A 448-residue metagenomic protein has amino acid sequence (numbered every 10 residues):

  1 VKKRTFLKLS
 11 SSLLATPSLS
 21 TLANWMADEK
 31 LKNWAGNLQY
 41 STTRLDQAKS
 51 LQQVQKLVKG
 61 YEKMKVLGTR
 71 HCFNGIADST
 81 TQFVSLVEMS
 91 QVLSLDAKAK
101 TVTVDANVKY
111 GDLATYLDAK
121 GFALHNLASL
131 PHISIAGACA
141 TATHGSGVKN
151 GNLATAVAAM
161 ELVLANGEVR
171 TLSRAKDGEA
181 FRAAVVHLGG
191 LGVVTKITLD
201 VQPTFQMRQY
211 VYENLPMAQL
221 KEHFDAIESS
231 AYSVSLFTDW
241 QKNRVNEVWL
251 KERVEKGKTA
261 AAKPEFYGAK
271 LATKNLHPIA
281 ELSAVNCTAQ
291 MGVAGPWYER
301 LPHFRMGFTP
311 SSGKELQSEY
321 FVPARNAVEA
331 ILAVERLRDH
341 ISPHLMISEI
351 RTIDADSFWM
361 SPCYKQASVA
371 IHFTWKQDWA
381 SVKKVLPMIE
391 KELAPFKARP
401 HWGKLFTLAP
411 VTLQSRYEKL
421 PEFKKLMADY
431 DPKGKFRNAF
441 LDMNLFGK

Functional and structural regions predicted by a protein language model:
K2-K448: Noncatalytic alpha-helical scaffold of FAD-dependent oxidoreductases
